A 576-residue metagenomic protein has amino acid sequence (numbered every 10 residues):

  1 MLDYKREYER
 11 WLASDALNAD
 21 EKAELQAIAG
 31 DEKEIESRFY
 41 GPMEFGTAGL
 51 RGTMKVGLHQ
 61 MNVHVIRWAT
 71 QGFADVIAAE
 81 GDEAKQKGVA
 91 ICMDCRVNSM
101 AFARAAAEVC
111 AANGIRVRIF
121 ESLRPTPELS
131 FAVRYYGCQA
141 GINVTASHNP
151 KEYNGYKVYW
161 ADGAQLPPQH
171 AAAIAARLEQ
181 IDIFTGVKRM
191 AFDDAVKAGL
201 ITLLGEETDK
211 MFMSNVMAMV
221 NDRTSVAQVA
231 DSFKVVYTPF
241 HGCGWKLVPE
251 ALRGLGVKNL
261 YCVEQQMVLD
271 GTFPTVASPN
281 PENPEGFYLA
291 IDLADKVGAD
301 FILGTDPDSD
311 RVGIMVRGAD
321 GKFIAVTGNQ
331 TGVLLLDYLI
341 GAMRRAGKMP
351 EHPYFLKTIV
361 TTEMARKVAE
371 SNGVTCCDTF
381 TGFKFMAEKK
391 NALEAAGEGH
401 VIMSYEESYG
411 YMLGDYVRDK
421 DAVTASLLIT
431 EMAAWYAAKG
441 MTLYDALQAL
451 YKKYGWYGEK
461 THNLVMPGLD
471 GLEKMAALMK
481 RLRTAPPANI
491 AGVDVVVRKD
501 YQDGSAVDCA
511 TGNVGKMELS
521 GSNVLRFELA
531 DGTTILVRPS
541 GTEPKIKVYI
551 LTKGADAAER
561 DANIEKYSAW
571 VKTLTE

Functional and structural regions predicted by a protein language model:
L2-A106, A195-V235, C243: An N-terminal, well-structured beta->alpha segment
E34-M43, N154-G286, D292-A294: Gly/Ser/Thr-enriched, mixed-charge loops and adjacent short helices that form phosphate/oxyanion-binding elements
F39-H59, A146-N149, P239-A251, P307 (+3 more regions): Conserved phosphate/anionic-ligand binding catalytic regions in large, soluble enzymes, centered on
A90-Y153, G256-G313: N-terminal small/polar loop signature for handling phosphorylated ligands or for N-terminal nucleophile
F102-C110, Y153-W160, D310-N329, A365: Short Gly/Thr/Asp-enriched flexible loops that form oxyanion-binding sites at enzyme active sites
Y159-R189, N329-H352, K357-R366, A422: Glycine-rich phosphate-binding loop plus the immediately following alpha-helix
D295, A299-F301, K322-I324, A342-R538 (+3 more regions): Phosphate-binding and adjacent anionic-ligand microenvironments
